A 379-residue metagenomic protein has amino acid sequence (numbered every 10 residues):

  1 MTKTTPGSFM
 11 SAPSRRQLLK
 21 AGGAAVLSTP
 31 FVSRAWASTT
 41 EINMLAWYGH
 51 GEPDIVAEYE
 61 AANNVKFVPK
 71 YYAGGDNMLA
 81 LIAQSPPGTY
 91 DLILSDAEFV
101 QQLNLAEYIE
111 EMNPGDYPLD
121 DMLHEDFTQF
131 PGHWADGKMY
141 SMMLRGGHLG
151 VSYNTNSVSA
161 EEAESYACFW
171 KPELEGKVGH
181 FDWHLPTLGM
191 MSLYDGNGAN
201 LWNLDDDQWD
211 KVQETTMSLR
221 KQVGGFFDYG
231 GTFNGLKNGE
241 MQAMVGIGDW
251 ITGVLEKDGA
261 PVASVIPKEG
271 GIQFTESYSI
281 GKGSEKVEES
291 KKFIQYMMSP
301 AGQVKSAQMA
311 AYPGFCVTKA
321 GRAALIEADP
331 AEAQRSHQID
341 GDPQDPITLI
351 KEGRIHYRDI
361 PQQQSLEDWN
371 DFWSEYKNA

Functional and structural regions predicted by a protein language model:
M1-S14, T29: N-terminal secretory signal peptides
S14-L27: N-terminal export leaders
S38-Q102: Early extracytoplasmic/lumenal segment of secretory-pathway proteins
L94-K237: Extracytoplasmic ligand-binding site segments that recognize negatively charged/polar headgroups
S152-S157, L193-Y194, F274-V287, K305-Q308: A bilobed periplasmic-binding-protein/Venus flytrap-type ligand-binding module shared by bacterial periplasmic
W209-S218, G248, E256-S279: Periplasmic-binding protein-like
G281-I350: Mature extracytoplasmic/periplasmic domains
Q344-A379: Conserved C-terminal helix/tail region of periplasmic/extracytoplasmic solute-binding proteins
